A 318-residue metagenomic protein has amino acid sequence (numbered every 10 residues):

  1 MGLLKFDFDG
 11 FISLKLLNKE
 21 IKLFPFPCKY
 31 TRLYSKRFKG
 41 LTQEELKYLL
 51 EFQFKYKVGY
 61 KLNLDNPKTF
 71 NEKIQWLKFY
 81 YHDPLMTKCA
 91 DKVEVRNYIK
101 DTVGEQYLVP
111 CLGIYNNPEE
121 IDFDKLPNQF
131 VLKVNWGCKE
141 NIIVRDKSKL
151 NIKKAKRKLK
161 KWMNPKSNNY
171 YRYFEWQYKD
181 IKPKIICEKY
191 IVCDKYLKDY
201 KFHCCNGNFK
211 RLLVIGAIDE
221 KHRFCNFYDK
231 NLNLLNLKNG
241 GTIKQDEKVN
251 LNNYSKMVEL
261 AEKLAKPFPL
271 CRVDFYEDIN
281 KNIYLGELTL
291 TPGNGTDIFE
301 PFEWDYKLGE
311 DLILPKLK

Functional and structural regions predicted by a protein language model:
M1-Y81: Membrane-proximal basic amphipathic "stem/tether" segments
N66-K147, W162-W176: A conserved helix-loop-beta module that forms one wall/lid of the active-site cleft in ATP-utilizing catalytic domains
P84-K92, K198, N250-M257: Aromatic-acidic/polar surface patches that form glycan- and anion
R96, E119-D122, C138-I143, N151-I152 (+5 more regions): Short catalytic/ligand-binding loop motif for oxyanion handling, primarily in non-cytosolic enzymes, centered on
Y115, W136, K189-I191, N206 (+1 more regions): Short, flexible loop/turn elements at secondary-structure junctions
L126, S148-G241: Phosphate-binding site of ATP-dependent enzymes
Y178-K184, C225-I283: A long amphipathic alpha-helix within ATP-dependent nucleotide-binding catalytic cores
E259, E277-K318: C-terminal active-site "lid" helix and adjoining low-complexity regulatory extension at the edge of ATP-using catalytic
